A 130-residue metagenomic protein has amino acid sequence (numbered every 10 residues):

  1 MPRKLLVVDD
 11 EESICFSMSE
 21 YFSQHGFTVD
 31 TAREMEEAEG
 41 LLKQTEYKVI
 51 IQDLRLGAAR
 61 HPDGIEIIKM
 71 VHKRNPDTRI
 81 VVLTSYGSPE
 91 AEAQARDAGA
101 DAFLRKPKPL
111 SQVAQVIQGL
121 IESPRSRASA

Functional and structural regions predicted by a protein language model:
E12-D30: Two-component/phosphorelay signaling modules centered on CheY-like receiver
T31-V49, G57, K73: Acidic, metal-coordinating helix/loop segments flanking the phosphotransfer/catalytic sites of two-component signaling
G40, H61-D77: Short amphipathic alpha-helix used as the core "switch/output" element in two-component signaling
I50, I80, F103-L104: Two-component signal transduction core modules
P62, E66, G87-L104: Alpha4 helix (beta4-alpha4-beta5 surface) of REC/receiver domains from two-component response regulators
E90, K108-I117: C-terminal output helix
Q118-A130: The C-terminal output helix
